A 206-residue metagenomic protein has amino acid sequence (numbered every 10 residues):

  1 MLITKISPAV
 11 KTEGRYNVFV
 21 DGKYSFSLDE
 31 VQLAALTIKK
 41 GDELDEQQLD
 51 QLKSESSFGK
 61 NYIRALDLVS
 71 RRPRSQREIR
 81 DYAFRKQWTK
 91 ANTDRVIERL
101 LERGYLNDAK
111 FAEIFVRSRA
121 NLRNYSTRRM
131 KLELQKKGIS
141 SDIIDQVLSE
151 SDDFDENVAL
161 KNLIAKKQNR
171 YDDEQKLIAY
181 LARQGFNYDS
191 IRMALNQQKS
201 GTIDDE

Functional and structural regions predicted by a protein language model:
M1-E206: An alpha-helical, amphipathic repeat domain used for nucleic-acid recognition, typified by the mTERF helical solenoid
